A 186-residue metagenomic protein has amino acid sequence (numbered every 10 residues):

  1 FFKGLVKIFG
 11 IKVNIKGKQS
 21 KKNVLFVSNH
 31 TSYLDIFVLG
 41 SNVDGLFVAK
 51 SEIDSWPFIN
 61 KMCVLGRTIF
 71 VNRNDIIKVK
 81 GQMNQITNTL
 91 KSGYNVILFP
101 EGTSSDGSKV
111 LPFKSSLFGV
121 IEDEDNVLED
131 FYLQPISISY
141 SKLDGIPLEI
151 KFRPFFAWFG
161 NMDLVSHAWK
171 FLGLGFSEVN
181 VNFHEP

Functional and structural regions predicted by a protein language model:
V6-F9, V24-V79: Catalytic core of membrane glycerolipid acyltransferases/transacylases, capturing the structured, soluble-facing
G17-Q19, Q85-L90: Short amphipathic alpha-helix with an adjacent loop that forms part of the alpha/beta core around
K22-S28, G45, G93-P100, F131: Generic beta-sheet signal
S32, S55, V79-M83, F113-K114 (+1 more regions): Amphipathic coiled-coil/heptad-repeat helices and related helical stalk/stem segments that mediate oligomerization
F58-N60, G107-P186: A cross-family acyltransferase "interaction/gating" segment
V79, I86-T87, Y94-V96, G102-F113: Soluble extracytoplasmic domains of inner/organellar membrane proteins
